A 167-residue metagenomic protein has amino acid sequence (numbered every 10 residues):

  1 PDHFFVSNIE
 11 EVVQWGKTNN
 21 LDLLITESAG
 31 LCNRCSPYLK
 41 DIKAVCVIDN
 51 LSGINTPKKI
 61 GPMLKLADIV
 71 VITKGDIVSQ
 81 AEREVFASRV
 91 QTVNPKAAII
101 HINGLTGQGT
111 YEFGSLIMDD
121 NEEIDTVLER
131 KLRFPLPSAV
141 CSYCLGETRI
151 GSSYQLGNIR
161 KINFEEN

Functional and structural regions predicted by a protein language model:
P1-L39, G75: Nucleotide-state-sensitive switch-loop elements of NTP-binding domains
D2-V6, P57, G107-Y111, S138-C141: Amphipathic alpha-helical transducer elements in NTP-driven molecular machines
V12, N33, K58-K59, G109: Short acidic active-site motifs
S28-L51, G61-D68: Inter-motif core of Ras-like GTPase G domains
G30-C32, N50-I54, G75-S79, L105-Q108: Conserved nucleotide-binding/hydrolysis micro-motifs of P-loop NTPases
S36-L39, K58-I60, E82-V85, Q155-L156: Short amphipathic alpha-helical segments
I69, D76-R133: Canonical P-loop GTPase G-domain recognition
G114-N167: NTP-binding/hydrolysis catalytic cores, primarily Walker-type P-loop NTPases
